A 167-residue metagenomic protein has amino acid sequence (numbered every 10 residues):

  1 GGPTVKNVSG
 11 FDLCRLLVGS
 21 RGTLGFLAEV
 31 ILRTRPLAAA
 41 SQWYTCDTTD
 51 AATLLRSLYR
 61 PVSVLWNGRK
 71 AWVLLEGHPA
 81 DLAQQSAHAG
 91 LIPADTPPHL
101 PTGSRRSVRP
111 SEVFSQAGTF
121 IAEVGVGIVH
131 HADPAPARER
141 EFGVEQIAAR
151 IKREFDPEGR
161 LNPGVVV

Functional and structural regions predicted by a protein language model:
G1, A83, N162-P163: Short helix/loop capping segments that flank catalytic or ligand/cofactor-binding pockets
G1-V62, K70-A71: FAD-binding subdomain of flavoenzyme oxidoreductases
N7, T48, L65-N67, P79 (+1 more regions): Electropositive phosphate-/nucleotide-binding environments in soluble metabolic enzymes
L27-E29, L74-E76, H131: Short beta-strand-to-turn element immediately C-terminal to the catalytic PLP-Schiff-base lysine in fold type I
R35-L37, A80, V113: Generic "edge-of-domain/loop-turn" microfeature
T45-V64, A83-S86, R106-T119: Short amphipathic alpha-helix segments
G68, G90-V167: Conserved glycine-rich FAD pyrophosphate-binding loop
L74-A94: Terminal amphipathic helices with adjacent charged low-complexity linkers/tails
